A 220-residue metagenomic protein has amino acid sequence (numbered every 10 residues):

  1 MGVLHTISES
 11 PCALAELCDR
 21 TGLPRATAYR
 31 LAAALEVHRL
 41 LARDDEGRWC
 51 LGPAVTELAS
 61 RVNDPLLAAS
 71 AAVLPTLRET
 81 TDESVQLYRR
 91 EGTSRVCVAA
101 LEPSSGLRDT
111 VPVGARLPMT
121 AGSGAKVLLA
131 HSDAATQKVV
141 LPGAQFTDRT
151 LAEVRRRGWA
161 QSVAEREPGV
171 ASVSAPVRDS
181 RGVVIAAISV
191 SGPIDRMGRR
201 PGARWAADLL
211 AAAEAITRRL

Functional and structural regions predicted by a protein language model:
M1-D64, R218-R219: N-terminal helix-turn-helix
S8, L129-D133, L210-T217: Short amphipathic alpha-helical signal-transduction/dimerization elements
L40, C97, S174: Short hydrophobic/aromatic beta-strand element in the GNAT-like acyltransferase core that lines or flanks the acyl-donor
C50-V139: Amphipathic alpha-helical effector-binding/dimerization core of metabolite-sensing transcriptional regulators
V85, A175, I188: Conserved GNAT-family N-acetyltransferase fold
G143-A152, R156-A160, P168, A186-L220: Juxtadomain coupling helices with adjacent low-complexity linkers
P168-P176: A short beta-strand signature within small-molecule sensing/ligand-binding domains used in signal transduction
R178-V184: Flexible loop/coil segments at beta-strand boundaries within sensory signal-transduction domains
